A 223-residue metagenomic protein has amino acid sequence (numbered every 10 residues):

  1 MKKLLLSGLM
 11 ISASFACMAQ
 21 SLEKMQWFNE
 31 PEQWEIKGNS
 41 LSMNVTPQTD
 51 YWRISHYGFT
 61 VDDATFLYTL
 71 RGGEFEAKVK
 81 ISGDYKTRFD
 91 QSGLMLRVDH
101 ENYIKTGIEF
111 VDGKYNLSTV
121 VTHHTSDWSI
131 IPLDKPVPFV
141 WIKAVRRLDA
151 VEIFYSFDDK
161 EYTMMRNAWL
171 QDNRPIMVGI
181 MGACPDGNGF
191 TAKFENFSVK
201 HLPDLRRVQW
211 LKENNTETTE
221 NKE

Functional and structural regions predicted by a protein language model:
M1-S21, T219, E223: Bacterial Sec-dependent N-terminal signal peptides
Q20-E223: Extracellular glycan-recognition regions
